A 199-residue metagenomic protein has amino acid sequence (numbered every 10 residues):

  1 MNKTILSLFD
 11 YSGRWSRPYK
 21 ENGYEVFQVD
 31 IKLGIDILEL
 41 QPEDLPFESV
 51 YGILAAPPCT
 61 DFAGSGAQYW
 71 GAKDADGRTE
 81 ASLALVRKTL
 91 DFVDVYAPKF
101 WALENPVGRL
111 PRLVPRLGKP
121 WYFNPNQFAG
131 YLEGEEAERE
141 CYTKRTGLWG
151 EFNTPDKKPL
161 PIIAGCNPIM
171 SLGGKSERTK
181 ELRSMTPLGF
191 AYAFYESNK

Functional and structural regions predicted by a protein language model:
K3-L45, Y51-L54, D61-F62: SAM cofactor-binding core of SAM-dependent methyltransferases, primarily the Rossmann-like beta-alpha-beta module
L8-F9, L38-S49, C59-K199: Class I S-adenosyl-L-methionine
